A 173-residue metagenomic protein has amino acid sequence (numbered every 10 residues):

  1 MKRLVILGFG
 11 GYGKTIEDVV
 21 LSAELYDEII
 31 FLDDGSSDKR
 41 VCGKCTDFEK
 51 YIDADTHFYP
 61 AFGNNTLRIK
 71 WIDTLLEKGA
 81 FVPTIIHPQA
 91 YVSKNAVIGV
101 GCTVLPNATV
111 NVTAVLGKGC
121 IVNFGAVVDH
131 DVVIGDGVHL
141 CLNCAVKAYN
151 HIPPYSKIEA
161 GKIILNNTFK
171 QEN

Functional and structural regions predicted by a protein language model:
M1, E24-L25, K50-A54: Flexible, charged surface loops at secondary-structure boundaries
K2-V20: Glycine-rich adenosine-cofactor-binding loop
R3, D27-I29, H57, F81-V82: Residues at the starts of beta-strands that form the adenosine-phosphate
I6-L7, L32, A61, E159: Short hydrophobic segments within beta-strands
E17-V19, K70-T74, L116, K170: Short amphipathic alpha-helical segments
A23-K39: NAD(P)-binding Rossmann-fold cofactor-contacting core
S36-Y91: Phosphate-bearing ligand-interacting subdomains that bind or position ATP/ADP/UDP/GDP/NAD(P) or nucleotide-linked
T84-N173: Structural signal for interior beta-strand "rungs" in well-ordered beta-sheet cores of soluble enzyme domains
